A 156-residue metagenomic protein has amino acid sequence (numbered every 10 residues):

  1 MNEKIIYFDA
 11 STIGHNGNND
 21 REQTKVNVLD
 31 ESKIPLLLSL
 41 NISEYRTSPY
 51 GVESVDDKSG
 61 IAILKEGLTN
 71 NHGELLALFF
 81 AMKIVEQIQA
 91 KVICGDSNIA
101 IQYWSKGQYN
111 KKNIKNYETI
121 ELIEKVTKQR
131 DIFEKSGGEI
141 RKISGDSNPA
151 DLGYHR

Functional and structural regions predicted by a protein language model:
M1-H72, I84, G153: RNase H-like nuclease fold core
T12-H15, F80-H155: RNase H catalytic domain
I61-A62, A77, N110: Generic preference for well-ordered secondary structure
H72, L76-F80: Short amphipathic alpha-helical face segments that pack within enzyme cores and frequently flank/anchor catalytic
